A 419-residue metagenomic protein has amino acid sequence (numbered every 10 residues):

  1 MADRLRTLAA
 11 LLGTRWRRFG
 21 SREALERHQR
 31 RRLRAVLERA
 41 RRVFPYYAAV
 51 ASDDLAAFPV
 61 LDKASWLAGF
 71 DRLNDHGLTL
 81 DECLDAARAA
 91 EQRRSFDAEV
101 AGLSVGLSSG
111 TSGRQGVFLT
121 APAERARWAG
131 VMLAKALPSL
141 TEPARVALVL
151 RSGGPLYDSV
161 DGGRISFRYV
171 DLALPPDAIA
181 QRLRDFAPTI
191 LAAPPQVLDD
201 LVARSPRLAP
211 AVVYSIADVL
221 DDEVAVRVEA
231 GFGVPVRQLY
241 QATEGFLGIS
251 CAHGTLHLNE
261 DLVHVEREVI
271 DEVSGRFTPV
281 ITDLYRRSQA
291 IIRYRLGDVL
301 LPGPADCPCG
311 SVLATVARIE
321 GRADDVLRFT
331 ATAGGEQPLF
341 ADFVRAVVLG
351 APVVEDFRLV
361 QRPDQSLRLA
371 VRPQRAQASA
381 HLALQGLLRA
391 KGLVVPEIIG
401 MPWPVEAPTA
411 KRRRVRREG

Functional and structural regions predicted by a protein language model:
M1-L107, G113-R127, L133-P138, S152 (+2 more regions): Nucleotide 5′-phosphate-binding alpha/beta core
M1-R31, A35-E38, I165-G419: Active-site glycine/GP-rich loop and adjacent strand/helix microenvironment that borders small-molecule binding pockets
S108-S112, G162-R164, A209: Acidic/polar active-site rim loop that often engages polyanionic ligands
R114, T141-A144, A187-P188: Short coil/turn connectors at secondary-structure junctions
G116-V117, A126-W128, G153-S159, D200-L201 (+1 more regions): Short, well-ordered, mixed-charge alpha-helical segments that flank or form enzyme active sites
L119-A121, L148-L150, P194-P195, Y240: Glycine-rich, histidine-containing beta strand-loop boundary motifs that form or position
L119-T120, D158-V160, A203, I291-R293: A short secondary-structure junction signal
L133-V170: Conserved AMP-binding loop of ANL adenylate-forming enzymes
